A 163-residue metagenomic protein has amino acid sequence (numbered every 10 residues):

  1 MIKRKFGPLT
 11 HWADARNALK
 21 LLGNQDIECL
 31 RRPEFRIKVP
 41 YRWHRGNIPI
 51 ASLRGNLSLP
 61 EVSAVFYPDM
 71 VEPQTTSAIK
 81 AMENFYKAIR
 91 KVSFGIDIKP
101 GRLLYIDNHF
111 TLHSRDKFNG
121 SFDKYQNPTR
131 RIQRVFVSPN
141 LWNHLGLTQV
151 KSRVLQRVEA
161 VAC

Functional and structural regions predicted by a protein language model:
M1-P100, Y105-C163: Active-site environment of non-heme Fe oxygenases that use a 2-His-1-carboxylate facial triad
